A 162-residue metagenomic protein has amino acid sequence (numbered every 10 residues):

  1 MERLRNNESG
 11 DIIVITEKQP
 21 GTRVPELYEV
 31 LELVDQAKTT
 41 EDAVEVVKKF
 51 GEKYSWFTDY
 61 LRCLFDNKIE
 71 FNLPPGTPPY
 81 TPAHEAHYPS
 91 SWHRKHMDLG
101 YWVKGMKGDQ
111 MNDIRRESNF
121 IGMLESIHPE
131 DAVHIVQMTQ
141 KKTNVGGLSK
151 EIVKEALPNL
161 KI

Functional and structural regions predicted by a protein language model:
M1-I162: N-terminal nucleic-acid-engaging modules of covalent nucleotidyltransferase systems
